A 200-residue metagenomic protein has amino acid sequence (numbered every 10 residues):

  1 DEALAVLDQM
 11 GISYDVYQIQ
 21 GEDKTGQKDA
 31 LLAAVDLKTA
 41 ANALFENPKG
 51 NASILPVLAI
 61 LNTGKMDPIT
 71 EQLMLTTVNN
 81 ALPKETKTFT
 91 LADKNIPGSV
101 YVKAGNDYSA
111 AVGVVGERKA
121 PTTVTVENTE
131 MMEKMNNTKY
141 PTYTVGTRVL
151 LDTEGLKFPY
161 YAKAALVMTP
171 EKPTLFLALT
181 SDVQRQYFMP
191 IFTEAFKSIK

Functional and structural regions predicted by a protein language model:
E2-M168: Conserved polar/disulfide-associated segments of primarily extracytoplasmic proteins
T169-K200: Surface-exposed amphipathic alpha-helical segments
